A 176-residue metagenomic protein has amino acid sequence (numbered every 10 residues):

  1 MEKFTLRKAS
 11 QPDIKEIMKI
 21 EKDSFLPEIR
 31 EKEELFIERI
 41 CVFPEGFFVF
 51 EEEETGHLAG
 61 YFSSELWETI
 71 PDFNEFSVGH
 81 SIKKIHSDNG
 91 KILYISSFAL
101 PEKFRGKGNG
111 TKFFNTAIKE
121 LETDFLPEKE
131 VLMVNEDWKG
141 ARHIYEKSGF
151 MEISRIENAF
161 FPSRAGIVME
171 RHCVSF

Functional and structural regions predicted by a protein language model:
E2-F4, G56-Y61, L93: Glycine-rich phosphate/pyrophosphate-binding loop shared by adenosine-nucleotide-utilizing enzymes
K3-I17: A short beta-loop-alpha structural element at the N-terminal edge of CoA-dependent acyl/N-acetyltransferase catalytic
P27-E53, L58-T69, H80-K84: Active-site rim helix/loop that mediates acceptor-substrate recognition in acyltransferases
S63-S97, N158-S163: Conserved acyl-donor/pantetheine-binding loop and adjacent beta-alpha core of acyl/acetyltransferases and related
E102-R105, V131-R142, N158-A165, E170-H172: Conserved beta-strand-loop-alpha-helix junction that forms the acyl-donor binding cleft
F104-T116: Conserved acetyl-CoA pyrophosphate-binding loop and the N-cap/start of the following alpha-helix in GNAT-like
T111, T123, E136-R155: Conserved active-site alpha-helix within GNAT-family acetyltransferase domains
F114, L121-E136: Conserved GNAT acetyl-CoA-binding A-motif
